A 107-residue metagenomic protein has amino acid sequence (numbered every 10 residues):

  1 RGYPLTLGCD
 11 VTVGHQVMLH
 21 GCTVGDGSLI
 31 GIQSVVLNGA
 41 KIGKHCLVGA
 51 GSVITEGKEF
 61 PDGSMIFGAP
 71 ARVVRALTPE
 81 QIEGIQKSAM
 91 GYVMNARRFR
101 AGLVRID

Functional and structural regions predicted by a protein language model:
R1-Y3, H15-Q16, H20-G25, L29-D107: Glycine-rich hexapeptide-repeat left-handed beta-helix
L5-G8: Glycine/small-residue-rich loop that forms an oxyanion/phosphate-binding "nest" at active or ligand-binding sites
T12: Short proline/glycine- and basic residue-enriched helix-capping loop/turn segments at helix->loop/beta transitions
